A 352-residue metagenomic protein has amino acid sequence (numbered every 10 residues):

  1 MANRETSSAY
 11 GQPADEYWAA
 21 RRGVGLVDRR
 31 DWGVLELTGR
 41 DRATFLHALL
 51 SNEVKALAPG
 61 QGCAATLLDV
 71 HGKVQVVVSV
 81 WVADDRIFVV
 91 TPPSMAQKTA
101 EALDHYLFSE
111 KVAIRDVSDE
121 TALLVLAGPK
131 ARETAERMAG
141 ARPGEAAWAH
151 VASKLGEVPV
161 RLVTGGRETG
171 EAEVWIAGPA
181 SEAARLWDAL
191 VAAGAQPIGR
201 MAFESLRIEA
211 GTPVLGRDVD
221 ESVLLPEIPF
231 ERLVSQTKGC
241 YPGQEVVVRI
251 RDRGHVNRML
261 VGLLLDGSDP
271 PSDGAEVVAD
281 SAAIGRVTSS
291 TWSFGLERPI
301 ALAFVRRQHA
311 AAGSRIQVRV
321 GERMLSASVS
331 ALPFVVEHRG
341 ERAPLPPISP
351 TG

Functional and structural regions predicted by a protein language model:
M1-A64, L68-Q75, W81, G352: Acidic, proline/glycine-enriched N-terminal capping motif
G25-V27, V34, V76-P213: Acidic, low-complexity central loop/insert segments
L37, T91, G178, I208 (+3 more regions): Hydrophobic residues in beta-strands and at strand termini
L37-D41, L126-A131, L264-S272: Short, surface-exposed ligand-recognition loops at beta-strand->loop->(often short) alpha-helix junctions that present
L49-K55, S94, L103-F108, G140-A141 (+5 more regions): Short, solvent-exposed amphipathic alpha-helical segments in soluble enzyme and RNA/protein-processing domains
P59-G62, G144-S153, G211, G216 (+4 more regions): Glycine-centered loop/turn motifs
V70-K73, V78, V223, I228-Q244 (+1 more regions): Glycine-rich, small/acidic residue-mixed loop/short-helix segments
W175-L264: Anionic-ligand-binding alpha/beta catalytic cores of soluble enzymes and soluble regulatory domains that recognize
